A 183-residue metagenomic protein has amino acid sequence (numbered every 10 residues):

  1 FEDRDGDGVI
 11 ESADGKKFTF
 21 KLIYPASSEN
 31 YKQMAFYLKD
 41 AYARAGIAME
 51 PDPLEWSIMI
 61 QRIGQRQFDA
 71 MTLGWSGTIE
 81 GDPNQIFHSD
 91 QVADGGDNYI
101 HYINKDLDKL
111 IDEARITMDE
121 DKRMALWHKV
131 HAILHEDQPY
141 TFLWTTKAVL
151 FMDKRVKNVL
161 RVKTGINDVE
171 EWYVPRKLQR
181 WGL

Functional and structural regions predicted by a protein language model:
F1-E2, V156: Short glycine-aromatic motifs
R4-G8: Acidic, glycine-anchored loop motifs typical of Ca2+
V9-A13: Cytochrome P450 C-terminal beta-domain/meander region
G15-F20, Q138-Y140: Active-site lining segments that contact anionic ligands and/or coordinate catalytic metals
K17-S27, M49-D52, D69: Short, well-ordered beta-strand elements
A26, N30-D40, M59-L183: Detector for C-terminal structural segments
L38-P51: Short alpha-helix C-terminal cap/hinge motif
P51-Q61: Short helix-initiation/N-cap motifs at beta->coil->alpha
